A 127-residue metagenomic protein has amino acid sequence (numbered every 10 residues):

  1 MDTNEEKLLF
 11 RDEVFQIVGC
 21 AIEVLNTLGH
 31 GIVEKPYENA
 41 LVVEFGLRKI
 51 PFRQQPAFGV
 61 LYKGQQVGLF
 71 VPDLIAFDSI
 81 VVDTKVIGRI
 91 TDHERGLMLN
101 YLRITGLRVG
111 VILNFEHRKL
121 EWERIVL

Functional and structural regions predicted by a protein language model:
M1-L8: Short, low-complexity, charge-dense intrinsically disordered segments
I22-P36: A short, highly charged nucleic-acid-interacting micro-segment common to nuclease and nuclease-linked defense proteins
G29, F52, P72-I90, Y101: Conserved catalytic cores of phosphodiester-cleaving nucleases, focusing on short active-site segments
G46-L61: A short acidic/basic microdomain associated with nuclease active sites
K49, Q66-F70: A short, glycine/Asx- and small/polar-enriched loop/turn that sits immediately N-terminal to a beta-strand
F70-P72, L120: Change "...and in nucleic-acid phosphodiester-cleaving endonucleases..." to "...and in nucleic-acid processing enzymes
K85-L127: Nucleic-acid nuclease catalytic cores
